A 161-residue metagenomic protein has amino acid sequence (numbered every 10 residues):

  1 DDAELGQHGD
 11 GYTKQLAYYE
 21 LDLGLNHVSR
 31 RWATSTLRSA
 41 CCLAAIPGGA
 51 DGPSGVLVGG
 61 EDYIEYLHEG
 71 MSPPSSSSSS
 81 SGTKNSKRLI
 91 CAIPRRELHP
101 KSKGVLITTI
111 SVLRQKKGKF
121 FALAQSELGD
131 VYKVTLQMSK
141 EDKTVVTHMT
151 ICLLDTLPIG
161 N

Functional and structural regions predicted by a protein language model:
D1-N161: Large eukaryotic, non-enzymatic subunits of multiprotein complexes that serve as scaffolds/tethers, characterized by
